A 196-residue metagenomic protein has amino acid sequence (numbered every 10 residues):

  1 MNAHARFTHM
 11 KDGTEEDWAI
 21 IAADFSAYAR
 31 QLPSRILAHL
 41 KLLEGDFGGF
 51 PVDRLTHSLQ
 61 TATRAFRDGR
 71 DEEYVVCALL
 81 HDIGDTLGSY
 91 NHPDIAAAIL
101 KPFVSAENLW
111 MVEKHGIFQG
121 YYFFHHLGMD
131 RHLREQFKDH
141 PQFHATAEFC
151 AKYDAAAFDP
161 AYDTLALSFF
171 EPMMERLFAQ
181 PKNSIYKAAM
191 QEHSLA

Functional and structural regions predicted by a protein language model:
M1-L79, I83-A196: Metal-dependent phosphohydrolase cores
